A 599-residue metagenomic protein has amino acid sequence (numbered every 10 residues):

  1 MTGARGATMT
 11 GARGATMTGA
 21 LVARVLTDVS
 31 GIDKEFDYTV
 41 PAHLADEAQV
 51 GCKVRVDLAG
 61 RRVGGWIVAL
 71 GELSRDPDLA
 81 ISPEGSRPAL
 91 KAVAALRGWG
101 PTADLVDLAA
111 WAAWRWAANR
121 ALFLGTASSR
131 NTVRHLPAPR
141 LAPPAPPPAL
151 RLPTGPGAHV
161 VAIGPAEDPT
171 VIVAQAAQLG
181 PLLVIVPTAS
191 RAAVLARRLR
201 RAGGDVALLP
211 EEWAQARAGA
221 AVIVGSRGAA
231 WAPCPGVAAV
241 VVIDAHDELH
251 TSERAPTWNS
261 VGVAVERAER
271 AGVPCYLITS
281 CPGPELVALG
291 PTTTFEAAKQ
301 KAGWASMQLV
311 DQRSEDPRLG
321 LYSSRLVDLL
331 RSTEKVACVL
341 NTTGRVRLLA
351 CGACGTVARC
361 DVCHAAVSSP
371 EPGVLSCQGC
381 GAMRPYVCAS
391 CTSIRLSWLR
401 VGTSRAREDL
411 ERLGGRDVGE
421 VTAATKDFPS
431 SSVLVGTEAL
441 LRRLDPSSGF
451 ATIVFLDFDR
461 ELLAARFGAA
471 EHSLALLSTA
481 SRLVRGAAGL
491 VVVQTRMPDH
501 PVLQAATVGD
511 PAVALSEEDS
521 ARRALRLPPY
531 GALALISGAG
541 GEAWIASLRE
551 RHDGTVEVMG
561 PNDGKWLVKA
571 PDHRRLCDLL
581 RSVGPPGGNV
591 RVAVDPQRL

Functional and structural regions predicted by a protein language model:
M1-V310, P317, R331-S332, C354 (+8 more regions): Accessory, non-ATPase domains that flank or precede helicase/AAA+ motor cores in DNA-metabolism machines
A45-A48, G64, T102-V106, R217 (+10 more regions): Amphipathic alpha-helical transducer elements in NTP-driven molecular machines
V50-L58, P282, S324-E334, D409 (+1 more regions): C-terminal helicase module of SF1/SF2 nucleic-acid helicases/translocases
G98-T102, A166, I185, A189 (+9 more regions): Conserved phosphate/pyrophosphate-binding and hydrolysis machinery centered on Walker-type P-loop NTPases, extending
A202-E212, D361-V362, P370, G414-A423 (+1 more regions): Conserved RecA-like helicase motor-core motifs
T293-V362, T507-D510, E518: Conserved helicase motor core of P-loop NTPases
L326-R412: Cys/His-rich short segments
